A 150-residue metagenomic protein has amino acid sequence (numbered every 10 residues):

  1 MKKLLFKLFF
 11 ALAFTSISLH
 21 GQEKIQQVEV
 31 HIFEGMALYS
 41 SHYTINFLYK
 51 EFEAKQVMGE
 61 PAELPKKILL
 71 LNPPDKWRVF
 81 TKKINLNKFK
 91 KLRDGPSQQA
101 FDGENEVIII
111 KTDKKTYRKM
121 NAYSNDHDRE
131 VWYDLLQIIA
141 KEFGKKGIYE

Functional and structural regions predicted by a protein language model:
M1-I25: Bacterial Sec-dependent N-terminal signal peptides
L4, A13, F33-G35, L48 (+2 more regions): Generic structural motif
L19-Q56: N-terminal export/targeting and maturation segments
Q22-G35, T81, K90-E150: Short, well-ordered, aromatic-rich surface patches in folded extracellular/luminal domains
A37-Y43, L64, D102-N105: Short, surface-exposed coil-to-beta transition loops
H42-I45, L64-N72, K115-S124: Short amphipathic beta-strand/extended segments with alternating polar/hydrophobic composition
Y49-G59, K115-N121: Short, well-ordered strand-loop elements centered on a beta-strand within folded domains, enriched for acidic residues
K55-K90: A short-motif feature that recognizes glycine-rich, charge-decorated loops that bind or process nucleotide phosphates
